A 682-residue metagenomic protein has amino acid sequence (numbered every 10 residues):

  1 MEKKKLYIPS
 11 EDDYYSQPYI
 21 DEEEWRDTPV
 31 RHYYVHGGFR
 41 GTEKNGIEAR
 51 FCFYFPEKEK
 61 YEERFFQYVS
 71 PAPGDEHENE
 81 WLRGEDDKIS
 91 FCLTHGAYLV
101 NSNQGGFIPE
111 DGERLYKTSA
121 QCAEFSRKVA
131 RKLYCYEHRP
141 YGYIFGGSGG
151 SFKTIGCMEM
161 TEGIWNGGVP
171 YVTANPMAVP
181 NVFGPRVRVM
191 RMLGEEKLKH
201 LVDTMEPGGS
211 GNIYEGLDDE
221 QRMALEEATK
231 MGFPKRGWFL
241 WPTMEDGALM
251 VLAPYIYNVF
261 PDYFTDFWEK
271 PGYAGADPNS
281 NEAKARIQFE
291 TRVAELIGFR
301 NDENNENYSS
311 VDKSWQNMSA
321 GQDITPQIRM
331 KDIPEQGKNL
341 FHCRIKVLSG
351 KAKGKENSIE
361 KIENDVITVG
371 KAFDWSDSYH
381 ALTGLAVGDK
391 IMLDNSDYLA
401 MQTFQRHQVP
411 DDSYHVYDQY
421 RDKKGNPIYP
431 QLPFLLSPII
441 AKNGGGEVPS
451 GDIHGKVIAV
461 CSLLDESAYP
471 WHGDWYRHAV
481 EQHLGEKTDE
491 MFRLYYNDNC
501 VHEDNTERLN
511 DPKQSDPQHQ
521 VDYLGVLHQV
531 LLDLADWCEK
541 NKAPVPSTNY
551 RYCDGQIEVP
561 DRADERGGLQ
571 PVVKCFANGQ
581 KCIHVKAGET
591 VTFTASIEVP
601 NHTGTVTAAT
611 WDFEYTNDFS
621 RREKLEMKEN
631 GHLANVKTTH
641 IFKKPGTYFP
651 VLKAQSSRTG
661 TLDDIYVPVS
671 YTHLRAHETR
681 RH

Functional and structural regions predicted by a protein language model:
M1-T610, T616-K643, T647-P668: C-terminal His-loop and adjacent cap/lid subdomain of alpha/beta-hydrolase
T672-T679: Conserved small/polar residues in nucleotide/adenosyl-binding loops
H682: Gly/Pro- and small hydrophobic-enriched strand-loop and loop-to-helix capping segments that sit at the rims
